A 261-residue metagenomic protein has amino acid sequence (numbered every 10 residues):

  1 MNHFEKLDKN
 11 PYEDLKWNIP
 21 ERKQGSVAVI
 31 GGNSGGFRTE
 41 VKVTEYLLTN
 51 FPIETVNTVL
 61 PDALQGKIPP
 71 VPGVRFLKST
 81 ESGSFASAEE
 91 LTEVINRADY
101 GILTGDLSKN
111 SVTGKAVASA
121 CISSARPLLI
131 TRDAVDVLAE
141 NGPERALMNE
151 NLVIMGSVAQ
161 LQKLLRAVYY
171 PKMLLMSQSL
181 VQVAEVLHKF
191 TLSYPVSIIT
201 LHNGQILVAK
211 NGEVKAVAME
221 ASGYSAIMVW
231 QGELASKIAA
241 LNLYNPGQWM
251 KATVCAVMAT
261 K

Functional and structural regions predicted by a protein language model:
M1-R22: Positively charged, low-complexity intrinsically disordered leader regions
P20-V29, N211-S225: Glycine/charged-rich beta-loop-alpha catalytic/anionic-binding loops adjacent to active sites
V27-R38, L107, P127-R132: Short, glycine-rich nucleotide/cofactor-binding loops
A28-G32, G36-A86, G247-K251, C255: Anionic-ligand anchoring segments at beta-strand to alpha-helix junctions in alpha/beta enzyme folds, i.e., glycine
N57-E220: Glycine-rich phosphate/dinucleotide-binding loop and adjoining beta-alpha-beta core of small-molecule
L180-T191, P246-K261: Short, well-structured alpha-helical segments that form the helix of a local strand-helix-strand
S222-C255: Short, small-residue alpha-helix embedded
